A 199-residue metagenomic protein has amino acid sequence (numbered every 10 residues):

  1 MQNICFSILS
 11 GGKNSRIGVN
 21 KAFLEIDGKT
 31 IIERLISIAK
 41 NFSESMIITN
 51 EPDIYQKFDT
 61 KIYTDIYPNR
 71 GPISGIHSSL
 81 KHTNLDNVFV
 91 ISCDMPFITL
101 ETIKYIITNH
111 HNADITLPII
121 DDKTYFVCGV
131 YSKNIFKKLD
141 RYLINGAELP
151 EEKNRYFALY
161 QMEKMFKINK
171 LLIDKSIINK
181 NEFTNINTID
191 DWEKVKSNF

Functional and structural regions predicted by a protein language model:
Q2-Y156, K164-I177: Nucleotide and nucleotide-moiety/phosphate-recognizing core
V127, L159, E182-F183: Glycine/small-residue-rich pyrophosphate-binding loop that anchors the diphosphate of NDP-sugar donors
Q161-M162, K194: Well-formed, non-transmembrane alpha-helical positions, independent of function
I173-E182, T188: Hinge/cleft segment of the Venus flytrap/periplasmic-binding protein
T184-F199: Short, basic/aromatic-enriched C-terminal tail that caps enzymatic domains
